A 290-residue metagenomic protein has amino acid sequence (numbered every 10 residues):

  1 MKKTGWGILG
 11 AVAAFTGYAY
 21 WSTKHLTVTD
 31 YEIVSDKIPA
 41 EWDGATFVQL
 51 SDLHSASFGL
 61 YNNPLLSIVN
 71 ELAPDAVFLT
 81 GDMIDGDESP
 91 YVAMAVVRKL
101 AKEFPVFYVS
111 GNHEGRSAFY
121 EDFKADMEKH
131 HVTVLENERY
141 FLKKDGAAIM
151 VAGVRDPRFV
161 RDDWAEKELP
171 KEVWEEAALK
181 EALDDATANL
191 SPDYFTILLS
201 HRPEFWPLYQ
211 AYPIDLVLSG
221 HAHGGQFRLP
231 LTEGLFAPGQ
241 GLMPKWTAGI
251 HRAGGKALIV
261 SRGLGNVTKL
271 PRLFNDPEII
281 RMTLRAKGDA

Functional and structural regions predicted by a protein language model:
M1-E41: N-terminal membrane-anchoring alpha-helices
S35-V48, R139-D156, R252-L258, L284 (+1 more regions): Beta-strand-turn-beta hairpins that frame and shape the catalytic cleft of phosphate-ester-processing enzymes
E41, A45-Y140: Membrane-embedded segments
L53-S57, M83-D87, V173-E176, F195-T196 (+1 more regions): Short, flexible loop segments at the rims of nucleotide/cofactor-binding pockets, characterized by
H54, I84, H113-E114, R139-Y140 (+4 more regions): Catalytic metal-binding/acid-base residues of hydrolase active sites
D75-A76, F107, V132-T133, I149 (+3 more regions): Short, Asp-centered acidic motifs that coordinate Mg2+ and/or phosphate in catalytic or ligand-binding sites
K129-H131, K144-T196, W206, R272: Binuclear metal-dependent hydrolase catalytic cores centered on His/Asp/Glu-rich metal-binding motifs
I197, R202-I280: Conserved beta-sheet core of the metallophosphoesterase superfamily
